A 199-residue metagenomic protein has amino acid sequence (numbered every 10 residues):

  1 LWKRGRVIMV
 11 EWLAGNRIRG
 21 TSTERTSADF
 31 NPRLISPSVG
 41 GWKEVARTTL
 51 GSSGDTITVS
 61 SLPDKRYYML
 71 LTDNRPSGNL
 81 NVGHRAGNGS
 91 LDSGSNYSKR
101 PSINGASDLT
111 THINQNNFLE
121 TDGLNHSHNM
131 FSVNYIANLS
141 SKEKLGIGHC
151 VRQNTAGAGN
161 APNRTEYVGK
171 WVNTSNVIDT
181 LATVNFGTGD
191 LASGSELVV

Functional and structural regions predicted by a protein language model:
V10-V199: Surface-exposed molecular-recognition determinants
